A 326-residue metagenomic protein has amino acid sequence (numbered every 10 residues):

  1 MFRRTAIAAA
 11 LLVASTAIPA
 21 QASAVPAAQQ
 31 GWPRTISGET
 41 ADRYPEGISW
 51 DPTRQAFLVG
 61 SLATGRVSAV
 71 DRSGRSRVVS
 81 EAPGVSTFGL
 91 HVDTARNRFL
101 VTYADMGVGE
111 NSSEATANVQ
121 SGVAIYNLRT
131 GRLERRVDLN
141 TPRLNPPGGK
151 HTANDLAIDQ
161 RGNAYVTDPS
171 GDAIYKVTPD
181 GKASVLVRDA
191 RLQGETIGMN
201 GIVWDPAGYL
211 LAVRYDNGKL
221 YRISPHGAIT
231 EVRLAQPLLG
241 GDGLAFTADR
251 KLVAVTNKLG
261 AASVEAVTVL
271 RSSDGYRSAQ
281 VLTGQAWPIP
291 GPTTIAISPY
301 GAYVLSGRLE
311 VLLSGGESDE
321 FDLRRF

Functional and structural regions predicted by a protein language model:
M1-A24: Secretory targeting and sorting signals
G31-G38, G74-E81, R132-P146, A183-G194 (+2 more regions): A short beta-strand motif characteristic of beta-propeller blades
E39-R54, A82-G107, N140-A164, L192-L210 (+2 more regions): Beta-rich, blade/repeat-based domains predominating in secreted/periplasmic proteins but also intracellular
G65-V67, G107-G109, V123, D172-Y175 (+4 more regions): Structural signal for beta-propeller blades
V70-R75, N127-R132, T178-K182, I223-A228 (+2 more regions): Short loop/turn segments that connect beta-strands within beta-propeller blades
T102-N118, K258-A261, G307-F321: Short, conserved, GDST-rich strand-edge loop motifs in beta-rich repeat architectures
A117-R129, V267-S273, S318-F326: Beta-propeller blade signature
A124-P179: Hydrophobic alpha-helical segments and helix pairs
